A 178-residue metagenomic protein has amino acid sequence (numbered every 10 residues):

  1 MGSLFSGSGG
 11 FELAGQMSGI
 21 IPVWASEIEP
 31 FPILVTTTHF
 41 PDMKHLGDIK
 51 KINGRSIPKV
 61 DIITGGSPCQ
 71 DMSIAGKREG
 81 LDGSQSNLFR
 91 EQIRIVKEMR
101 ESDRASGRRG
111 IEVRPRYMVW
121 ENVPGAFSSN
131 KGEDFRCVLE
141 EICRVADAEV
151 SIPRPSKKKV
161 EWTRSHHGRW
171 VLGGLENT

Functional and structural regions predicted by a protein language model:
S3-G9: Class I SAM-dependent methyltransferase "Motif I" SAM/SAH-binding loop
G10, A14-I21, H39: A short, Lys/Arg-enriched amphipathic alpha-helix followed by its capping loop at the start of a domain
A25-S26: The conserved SAM/SAH-binding core of class I Rossmann-like methyltransferase domains, concentrating on the hydrophobic
E29-P30: Conserved SAM/SAH-binding beta-strand->alpha-helix loop
I33-D61: S-adenosyl-L-methionine
G47, T64-G65, W120: Redox-cofactor binding/interface segments in oxidoreductases and associated redox assembly factors
I52-V60, M72-T178: Class I S-adenosyl-L-methionine
P68: Short glycine-/small-residue-rich Rossmann-like dinucleotide-binding loops
